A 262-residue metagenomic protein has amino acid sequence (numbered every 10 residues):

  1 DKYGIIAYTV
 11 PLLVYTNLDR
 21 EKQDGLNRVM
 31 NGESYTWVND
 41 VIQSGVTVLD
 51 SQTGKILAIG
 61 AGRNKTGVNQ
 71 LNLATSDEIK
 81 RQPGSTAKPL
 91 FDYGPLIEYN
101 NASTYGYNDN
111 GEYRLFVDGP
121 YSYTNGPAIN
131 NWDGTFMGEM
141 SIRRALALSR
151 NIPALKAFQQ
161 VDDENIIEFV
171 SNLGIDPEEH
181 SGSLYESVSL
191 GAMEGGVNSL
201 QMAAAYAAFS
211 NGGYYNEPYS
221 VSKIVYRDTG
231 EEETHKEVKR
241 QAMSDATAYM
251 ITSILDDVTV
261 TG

Functional and structural regions predicted by a protein language model:
D1-N17, S171, D176-P177, S187-G191: Non-catalytic, structured segments within soluble enzyme domains
D1-Y15, Q23-D24, R28-S34, N39-D40 (+1 more regions): Non-catalytic structural connector segments
A7-L12, Q70-E78, M137-E139, A147-A154 (+2 more regions): Flexible glycine/proline-enriched surface loops and loop-helix/loop-strand junctions
T16-T36, V46-V48, I59, T66-I79 (+2 more regions): A penicillin-recognizing enzyme superfamily signal
L26, G54, R81-F116, A145 (+2 more regions): Active-site SXXK
N27, N31-Y35, G54, P95-A102 (+8 more regions): Sec-exported extracytoplasmic/periplasmic mature domains
N101-I166, Y215, D228-D257: Conserved catalytic neighborhood of penicillin-recognizing serine enzymes
P127-N130, D162-A204: Mid-domain, small-residue-enriched loop/turn segments at the edges of structured enzyme/sensor domains
